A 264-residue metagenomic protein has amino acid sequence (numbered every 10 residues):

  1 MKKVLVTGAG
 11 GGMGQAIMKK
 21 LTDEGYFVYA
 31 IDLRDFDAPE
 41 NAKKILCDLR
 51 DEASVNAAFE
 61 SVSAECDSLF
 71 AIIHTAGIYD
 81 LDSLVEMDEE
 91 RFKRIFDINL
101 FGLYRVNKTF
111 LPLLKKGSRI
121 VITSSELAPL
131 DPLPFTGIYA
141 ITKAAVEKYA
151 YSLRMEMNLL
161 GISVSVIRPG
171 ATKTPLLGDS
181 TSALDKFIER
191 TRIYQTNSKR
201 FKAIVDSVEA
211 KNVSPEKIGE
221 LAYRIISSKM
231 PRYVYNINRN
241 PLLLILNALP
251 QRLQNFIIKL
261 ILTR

Functional and structural regions predicted by a protein language model:
G10, G14, M18: N-terminal Rossmann NAD(P)H-binding glycine-rich loop of SDR-like oxidoreductase domains
K44, M87, I95-F96: A hydrophobic alpha-helix adjacent to the NAD(P)-binding/active-site core of NAD(P)-dependent oxidoreductases, strongly
C47-A57, E89: The beta1-alpha1 cofactor-binding region of Rossmann-like NAD(H)/NADP(H)-dependent oxidoreductases
T75-D80: Conserved NAD(P)H cofactor-binding loop of Rossmann-fold oxidoreductase domains
S83-L84, R91-K93: Substrate-binding pocket helix/loop in short-chain dehydrogenase/reductase
N107, T142-A145: Active-site helix of classical SDR
L159-R232: SDR active-site lid
